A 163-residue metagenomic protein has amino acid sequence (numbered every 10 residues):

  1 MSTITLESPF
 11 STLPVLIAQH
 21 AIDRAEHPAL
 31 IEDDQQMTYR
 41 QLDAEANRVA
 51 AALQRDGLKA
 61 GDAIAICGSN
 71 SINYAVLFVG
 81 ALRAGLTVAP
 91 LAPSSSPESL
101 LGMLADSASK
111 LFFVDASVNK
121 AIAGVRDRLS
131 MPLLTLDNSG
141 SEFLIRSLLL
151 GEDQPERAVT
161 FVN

Functional and structural regions predicted by a protein language model:
M1-F10: Flexible, non-catalytic linker and terminal segments flanking ANL/adenylate-forming cores
V15-T38: AMP-dependent adenylate-forming
H20, L42, A46-V49, L53 (+5 more regions): Adenylate-forming
H27, T87, K110, P132: Residue-level detector of anion-binding/catalytic polar loops
Q35-M37, A50-S95: Conserved AMP-binding/adenylate-forming
A84, S107, R128-L129: Short, structured coil segments at secondary-structure junctions
S95-V125, R146: Conserved ATP-dependent adenylate/AMP-binding module captured primarily in the ANL superfamily
S117-N163: ANL superfamily adenylate-forming
